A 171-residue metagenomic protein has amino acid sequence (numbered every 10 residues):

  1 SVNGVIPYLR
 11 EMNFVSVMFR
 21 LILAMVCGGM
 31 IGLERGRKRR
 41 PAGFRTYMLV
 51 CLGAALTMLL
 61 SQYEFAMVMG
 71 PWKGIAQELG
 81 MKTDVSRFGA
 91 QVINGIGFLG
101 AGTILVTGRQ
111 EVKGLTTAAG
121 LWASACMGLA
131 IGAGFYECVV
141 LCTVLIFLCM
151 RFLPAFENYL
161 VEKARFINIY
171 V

Functional and structural regions predicted by a protein language model:
S1-L79, S86: Alpha-helical transmembrane segments and their membrane-interface boundaries that form or gate the permeation pathway
I6-P7, E11-L21, L129-L148: Hydrophobic alpha-helical transmembrane segments of small proteolipidic membrane proteins, enriched in energy-coupled
G28-I31, A54-M58, I96-T103, I146-P154: Alpha-helical transmembrane segments of multi-pass membrane proteins
G32, I75-R87, G108-Q110, F147-Y159: Alpha-helical membrane-embedding segments and immediately adjacent membrane-interface amphipathic helices
R37-V50, D84-I93, T107-W122: Short, non-helical or kinked segments that cap or interrupt transmembrane helices
L49-L60, A119-I131: Small-residue-rich segments of transmembrane alpha-helices in multi-pass membrane proteins, especially helix faces
M69, R87-T103: Hydrophobic, membrane-facing alpha-helical anchors
F135-V171: Canonical alpha-helical transmembrane segment with a positive-inside/aromatic-interface signature
